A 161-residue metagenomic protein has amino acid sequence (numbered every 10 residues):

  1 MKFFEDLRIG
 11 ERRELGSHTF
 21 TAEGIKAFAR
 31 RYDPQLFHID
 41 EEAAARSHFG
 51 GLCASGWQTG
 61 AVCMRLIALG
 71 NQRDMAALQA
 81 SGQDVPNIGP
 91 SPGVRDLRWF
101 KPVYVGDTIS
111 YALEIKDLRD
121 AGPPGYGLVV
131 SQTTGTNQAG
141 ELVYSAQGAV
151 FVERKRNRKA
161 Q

Functional and structural regions predicted by a protein language model:
M1-E14, W99-Q161: HotDog/MaoC-like acyl-thioester-processing domains
M1-P92, N157-Q161: Hot-dog-fold acyl-thioester-processing enzymes
P90-R95, Y111: Short beta-strand or tight-loop elements that sit immediately N-terminal to catalytic metal-binding acidic residues
